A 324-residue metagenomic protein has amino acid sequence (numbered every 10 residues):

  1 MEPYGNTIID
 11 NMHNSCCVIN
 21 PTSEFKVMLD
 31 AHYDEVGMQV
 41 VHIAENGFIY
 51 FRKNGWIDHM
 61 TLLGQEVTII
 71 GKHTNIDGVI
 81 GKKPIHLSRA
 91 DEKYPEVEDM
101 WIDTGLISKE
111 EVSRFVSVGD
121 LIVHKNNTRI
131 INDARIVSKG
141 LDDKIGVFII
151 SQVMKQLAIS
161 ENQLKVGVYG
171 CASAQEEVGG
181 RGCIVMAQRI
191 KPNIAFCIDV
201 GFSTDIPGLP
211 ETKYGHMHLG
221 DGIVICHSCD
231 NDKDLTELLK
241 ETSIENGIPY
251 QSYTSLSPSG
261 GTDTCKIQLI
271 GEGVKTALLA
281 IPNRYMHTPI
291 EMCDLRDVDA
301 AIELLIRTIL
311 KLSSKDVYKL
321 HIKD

Functional and structural regions predicted by a protein language model:
M1-D324: N-terminal hydrophobic/helix-forming segments and targeting peptides
